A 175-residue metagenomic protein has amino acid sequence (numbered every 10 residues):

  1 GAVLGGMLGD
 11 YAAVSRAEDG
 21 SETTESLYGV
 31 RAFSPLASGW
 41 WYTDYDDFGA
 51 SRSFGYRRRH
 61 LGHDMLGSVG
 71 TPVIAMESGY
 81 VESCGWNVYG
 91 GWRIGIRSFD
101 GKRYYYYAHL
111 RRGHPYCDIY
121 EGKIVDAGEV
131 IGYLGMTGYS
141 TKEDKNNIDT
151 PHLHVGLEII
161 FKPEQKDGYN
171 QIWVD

Functional and structural regions predicted by a protein language model:
G1-W92, A127: Surface-exposed, glycine-biased beta-strand/turn segments
D64, A127, G132-Y133, H152-E158: Active-site scaffold segments
L66, R97-F99, E158: A generic structural motif
A75-D118, K142-P151: Zn2+-dependent peptidoglycan hydrolase active-site motif and core
R93-I96, V125-D144: Short hydrophobic beta/alpha edge segments that flank linear recognition/processing sites
G101, Y139, I160-K162: Short coil/turn motifs at secondary-structure junctions
Y116-D126: Short nucleic-acid-contacting surface segments enriched for D/E, G, S/T with interspersed K/R
K123, E143-D175: Acidic, glycine-rich catalytic/binding loops that coordinate metals and/or anionic ligands
